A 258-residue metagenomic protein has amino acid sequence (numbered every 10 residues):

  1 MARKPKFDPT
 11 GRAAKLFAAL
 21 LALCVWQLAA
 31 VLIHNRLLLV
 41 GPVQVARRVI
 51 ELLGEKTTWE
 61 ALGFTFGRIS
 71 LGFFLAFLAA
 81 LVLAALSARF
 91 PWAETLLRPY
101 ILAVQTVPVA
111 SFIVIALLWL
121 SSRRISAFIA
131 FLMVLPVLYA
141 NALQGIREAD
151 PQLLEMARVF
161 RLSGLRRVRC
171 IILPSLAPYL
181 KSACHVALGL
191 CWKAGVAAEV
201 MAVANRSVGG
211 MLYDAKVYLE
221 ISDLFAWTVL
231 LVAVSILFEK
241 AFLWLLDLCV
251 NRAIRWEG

Functional and structural regions predicted by a protein language model:
M1-L20, K240-G258: Transmembrane alpha-helical segments of polytopic membrane transport and secretion proteins
K6, L32-F74: Periplasmic/extracellular loop-to-transmembrane helix junction in inner-membrane transport proteins
L71-I101, V114: Transmembrane-helix boundary motif in ABC transporter permease subunits
P91, S182, F225-G258: C-terminal transmembrane helix and the adjacent membrane-cytosol boundary/short C-terminal tail of inner/organellar
L102-V137, Q144-G145: Generic hydrophobic transmembrane alpha-helix motif, especially the helices
F128, L132, L165-A198, A226 (+2 more regions): Transmembrane alpha-helices
N141-L180, L212: Short cytoplasmic-facing helical segments at TM-TM junctions of multi-pass membrane proteins
A183-A233, L243: Non-cytoplasmic
